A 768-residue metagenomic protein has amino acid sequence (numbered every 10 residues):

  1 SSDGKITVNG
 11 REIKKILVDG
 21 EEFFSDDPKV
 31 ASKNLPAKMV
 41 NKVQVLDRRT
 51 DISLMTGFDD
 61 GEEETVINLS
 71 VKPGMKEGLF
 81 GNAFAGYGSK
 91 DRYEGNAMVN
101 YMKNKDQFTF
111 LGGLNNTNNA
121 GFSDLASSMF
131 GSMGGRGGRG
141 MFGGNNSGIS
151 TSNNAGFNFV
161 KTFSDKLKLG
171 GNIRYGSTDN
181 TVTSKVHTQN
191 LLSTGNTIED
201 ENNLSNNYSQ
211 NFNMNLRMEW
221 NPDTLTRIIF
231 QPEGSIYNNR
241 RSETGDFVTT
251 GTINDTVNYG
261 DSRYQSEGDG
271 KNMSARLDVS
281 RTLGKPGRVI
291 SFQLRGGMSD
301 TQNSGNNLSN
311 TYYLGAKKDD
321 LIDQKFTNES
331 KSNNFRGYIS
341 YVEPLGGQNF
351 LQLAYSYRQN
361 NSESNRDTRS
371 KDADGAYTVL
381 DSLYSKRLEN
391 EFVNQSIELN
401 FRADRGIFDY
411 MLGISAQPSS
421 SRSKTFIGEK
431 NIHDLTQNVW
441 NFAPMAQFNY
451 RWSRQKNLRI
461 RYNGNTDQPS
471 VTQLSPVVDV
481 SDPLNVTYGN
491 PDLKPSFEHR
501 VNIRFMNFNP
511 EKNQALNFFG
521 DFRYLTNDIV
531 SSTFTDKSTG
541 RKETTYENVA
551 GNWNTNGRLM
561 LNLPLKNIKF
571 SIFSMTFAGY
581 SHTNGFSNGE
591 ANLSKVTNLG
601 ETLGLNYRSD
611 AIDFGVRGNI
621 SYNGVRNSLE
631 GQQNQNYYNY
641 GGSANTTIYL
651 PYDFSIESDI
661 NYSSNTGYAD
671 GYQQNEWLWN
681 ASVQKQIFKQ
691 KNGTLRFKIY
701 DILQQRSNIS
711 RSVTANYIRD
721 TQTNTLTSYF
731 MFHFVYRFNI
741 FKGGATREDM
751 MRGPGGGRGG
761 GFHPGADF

Functional and structural regions predicted by a protein language model:
S1-T244, S262-N303, F335, I339-E363 (+17 more regions): Membrane-proximal, glycine/serine-rich, low-complexity loop/turn segments characteristic of large bacterial
T56-G57, G121-S128, V182-T197, R241-V257 (+13 more regions): Outer-membrane beta-barrel translocator domains and adjoining extracellular loop/strand segments of Gram-negative
F84, M141-N145, I198-L204, N258-Q265 (+9 more regions): Extracellular loop and loop/strand-boundary signature of outer-membrane beta-barrel proteins
S89, S147-I149, N206-Y208, Q265-D269 (+10 more regions): Replace "Gram-negative outer membrane beta-barrel proteins" with "bacterial and organellar outer membrane beta-barrel
N202, N334-F335, V379-L388, Y488 (+2 more regions): Outer membrane beta-barrel strand-and-loop segments of large Gram-negative receptors, especially TonB-dependent
L351-Q455, S628, Q632-Q633: Signature of Gram-negative outer-membrane beta-barrel scaffolds
F614-Q686, S712: C-terminal beta-barrel architecture of Gram-negative outer-membrane proteins
D701: Gly/Thr-rich phosphate-binding loop signature of adenosyl cofactor/nucleotide-binding cores
